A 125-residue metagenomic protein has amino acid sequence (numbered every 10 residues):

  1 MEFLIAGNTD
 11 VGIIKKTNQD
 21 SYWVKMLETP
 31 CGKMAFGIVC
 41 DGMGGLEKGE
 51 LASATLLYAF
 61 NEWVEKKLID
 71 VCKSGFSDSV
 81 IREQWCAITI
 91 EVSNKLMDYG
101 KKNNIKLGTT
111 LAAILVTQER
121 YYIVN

Functional and structural regions predicted by a protein language model:
M1-N125: PP2C/PPM-type serine/threonine phosphatase catalytic domain
